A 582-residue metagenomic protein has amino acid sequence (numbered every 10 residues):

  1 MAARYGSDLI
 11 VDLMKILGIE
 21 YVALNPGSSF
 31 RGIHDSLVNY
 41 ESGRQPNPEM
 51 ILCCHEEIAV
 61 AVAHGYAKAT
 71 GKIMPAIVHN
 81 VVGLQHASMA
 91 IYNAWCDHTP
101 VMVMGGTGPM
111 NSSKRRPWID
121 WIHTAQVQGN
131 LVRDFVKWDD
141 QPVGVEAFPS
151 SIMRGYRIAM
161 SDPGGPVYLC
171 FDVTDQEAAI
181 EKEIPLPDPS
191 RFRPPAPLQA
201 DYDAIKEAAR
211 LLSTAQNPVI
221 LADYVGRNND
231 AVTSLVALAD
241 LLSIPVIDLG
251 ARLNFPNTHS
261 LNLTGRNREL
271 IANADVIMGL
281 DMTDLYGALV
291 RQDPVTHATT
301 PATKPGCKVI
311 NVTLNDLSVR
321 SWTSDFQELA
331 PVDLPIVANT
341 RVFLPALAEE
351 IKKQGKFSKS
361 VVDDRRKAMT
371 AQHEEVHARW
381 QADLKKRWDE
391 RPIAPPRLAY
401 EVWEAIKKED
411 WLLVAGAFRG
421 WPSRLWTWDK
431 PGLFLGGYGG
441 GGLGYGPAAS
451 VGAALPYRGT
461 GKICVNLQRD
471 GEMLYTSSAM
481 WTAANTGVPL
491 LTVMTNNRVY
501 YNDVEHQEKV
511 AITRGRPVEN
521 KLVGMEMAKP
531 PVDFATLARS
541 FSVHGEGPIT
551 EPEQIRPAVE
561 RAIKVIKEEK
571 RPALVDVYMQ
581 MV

Functional and structural regions predicted by a protein language model:
M1-V361, K408, G461-I463, P489-T492 (+1 more regions): N-terminal alpha/beta PP-like core and its mobile active-site loop of ThDP/TPP-dependent enzymes
R4, G27, Y202, N229 (+10 more regions): Conserved structured core elements
S7-V11, K15-L17, N25, S29 (+2 more regions): Active-site diphosphate/adenylate-binding microenvironment
H55, R116-W121, G155, R191 (+20 more regions): Domain-wide signal for the mature, well-folded portions of proteins, strongly enriched in nucleus-encoded organellar
W95-C96, V376, W380, E508-V510: Short, highly charged low-complexity linear segments
S113-T124, I271-N273, L344, W421-M581: Thiamine diphosphate
E146, C170, R210, G306-G416 (+4 more regions): Phosphate/pyrophosphate-binding active-site segments
D223-N228, K386-R387, R469-G471: Conserved short loop/turn motifs at secondary-structure junctions
